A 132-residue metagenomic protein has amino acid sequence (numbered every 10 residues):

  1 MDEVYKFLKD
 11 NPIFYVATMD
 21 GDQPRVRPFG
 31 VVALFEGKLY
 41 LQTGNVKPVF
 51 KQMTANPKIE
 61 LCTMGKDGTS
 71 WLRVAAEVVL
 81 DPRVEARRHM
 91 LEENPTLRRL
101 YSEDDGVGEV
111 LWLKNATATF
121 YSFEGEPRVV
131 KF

Functional and structural regions predicted by a protein language model:
K6-G21, I59-T63: A short, Trp-centered hydrophobic/proline-enriched beta-strand micro-motif
N11, N56, N94: Acidic-histidine catalytic/liganding microenvironments
Q23, G68-S70, Y121: Short glycine/serine/proline-enriched coil/turn segments at secondary-structure junctions
G30-A33, V78: Short, exposed beta-strand/loop patches in secreted or surface proteins that constitute
V32-T69: A short mixed-secondary-structure module that forms the rim of ligand-binding clefts
R73-F132: Charged, gly/pro-rich active-site loop segments
